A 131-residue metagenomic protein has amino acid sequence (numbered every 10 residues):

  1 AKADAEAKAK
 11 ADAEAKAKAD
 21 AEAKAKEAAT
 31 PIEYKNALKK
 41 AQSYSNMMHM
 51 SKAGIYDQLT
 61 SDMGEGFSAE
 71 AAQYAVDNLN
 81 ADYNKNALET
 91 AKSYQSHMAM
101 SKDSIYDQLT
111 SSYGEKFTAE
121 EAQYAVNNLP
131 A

Functional and structural regions predicted by a protein language model:
K2, K10, K18-A131: An alpha-helical, amphipathic repeat domain used for nucleic-acid recognition, typified by the mTERF helical solenoid
